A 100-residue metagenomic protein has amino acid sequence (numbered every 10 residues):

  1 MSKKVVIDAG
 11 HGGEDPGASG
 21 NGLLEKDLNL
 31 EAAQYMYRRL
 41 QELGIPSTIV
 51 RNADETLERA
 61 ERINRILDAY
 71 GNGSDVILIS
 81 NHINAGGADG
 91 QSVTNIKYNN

Functional and structural regions predicted by a protein language model:
S2-N21: Catalytic-core environment of secreted peptidases
K3, D27-N100: Active-site-proximal helix/loop segments of hydrolytic enzymes
G17-E31: Glycine- and acidic-residue-enriched helix-capping/strand-helix junction motifs
